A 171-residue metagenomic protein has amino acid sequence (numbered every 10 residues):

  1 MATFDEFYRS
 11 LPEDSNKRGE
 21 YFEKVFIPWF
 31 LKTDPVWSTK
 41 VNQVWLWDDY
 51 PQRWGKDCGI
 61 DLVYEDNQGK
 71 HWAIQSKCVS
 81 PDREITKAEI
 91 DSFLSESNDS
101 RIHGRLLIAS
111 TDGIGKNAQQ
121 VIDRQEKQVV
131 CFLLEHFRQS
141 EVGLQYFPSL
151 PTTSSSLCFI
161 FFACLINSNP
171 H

Functional and structural regions predicted by a protein language model:
M1: Active-site or metal-binding loop neighborhoods of secreted/extracellular toxin and effector enzymes
F4-E13, W29, W37-S38, P51-Q52 (+1 more regions): ATP-dependent helicase/translocase motor core
R18-R101, S110-Q119: Catalytic centers of nucleases
